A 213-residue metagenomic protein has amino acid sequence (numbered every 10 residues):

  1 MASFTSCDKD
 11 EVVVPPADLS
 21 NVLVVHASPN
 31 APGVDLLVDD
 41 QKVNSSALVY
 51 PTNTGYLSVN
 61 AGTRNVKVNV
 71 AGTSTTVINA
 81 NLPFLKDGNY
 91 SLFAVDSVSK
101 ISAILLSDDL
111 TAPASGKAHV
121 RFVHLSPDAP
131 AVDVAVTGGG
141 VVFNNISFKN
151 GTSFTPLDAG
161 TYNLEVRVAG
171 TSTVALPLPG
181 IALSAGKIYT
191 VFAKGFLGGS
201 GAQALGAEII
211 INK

Functional and structural regions predicted by a protein language model:
A2-S6: C-terminal motif of bacterial Sec signal peptides marking the signal peptidase cleavage site
C7-K213: Intrinsically disordered, low-complexity polar regions and short flexible loop motifs
